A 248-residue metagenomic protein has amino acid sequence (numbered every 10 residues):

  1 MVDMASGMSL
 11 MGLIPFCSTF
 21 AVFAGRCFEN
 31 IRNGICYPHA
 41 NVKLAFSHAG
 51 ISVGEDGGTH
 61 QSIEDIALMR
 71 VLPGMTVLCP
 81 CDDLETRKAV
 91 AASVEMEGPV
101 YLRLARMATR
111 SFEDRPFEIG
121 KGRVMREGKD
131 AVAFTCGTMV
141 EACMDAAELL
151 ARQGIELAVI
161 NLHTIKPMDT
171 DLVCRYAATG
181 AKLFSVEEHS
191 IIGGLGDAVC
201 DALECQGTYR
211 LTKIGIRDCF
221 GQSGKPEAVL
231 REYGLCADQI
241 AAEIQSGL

Functional and structural regions predicted by a protein language model:
M1-V2, D83-T86, T164-D169: Short acidic loop-to-helix transition motifs that present clustered carboxylates
M1-V2, F28, G196: A general structural signal for well-ordered alpha-helical segments in protein cores
D3, A91, E141-D145: A broad detector of short, well-ordered amphipathic alpha-helices that serve as recognition/interaction surfaces
M4-S9, G34-I35, V199, I244: Buried hydrophobic packing segments
M8-E127, A131-V132: Conserved thiamine diphosphate
V53-G54, A105-L248: Thiamine diphosphate
